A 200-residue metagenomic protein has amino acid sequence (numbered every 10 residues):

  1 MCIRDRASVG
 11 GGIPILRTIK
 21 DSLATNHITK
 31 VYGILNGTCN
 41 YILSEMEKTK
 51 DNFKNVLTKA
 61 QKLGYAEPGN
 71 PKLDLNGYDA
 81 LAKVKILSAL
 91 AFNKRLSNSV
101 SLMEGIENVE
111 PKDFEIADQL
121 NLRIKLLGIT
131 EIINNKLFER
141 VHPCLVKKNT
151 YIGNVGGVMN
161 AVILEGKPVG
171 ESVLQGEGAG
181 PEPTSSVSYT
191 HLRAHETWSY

Functional and structural regions predicted by a protein language model:
M1-D5, Y189-T197: Conserved small/polar residues in nucleotide/adenosyl-binding loops
C2, G12, L35, T49-F53 (+5 more regions): Generic structural signal for well-ordered, non-membrane alpha-helical segments in soluble metabolic enzymes
R4-V9, H27-V31: Rossmann-fold dehydrogenase core element
V9-P14, T38-Y41: Short gly/pro/ser/thr-enriched loop/turn and capping motifs at secondary-structure boundaries
D21-K72: Conserved anion/nucleotide-ligand pocket segment
S22-H27, G33-L35, T49, I132-N134 (+2 more regions): Solvent-exposed alpha-helices and their adjacent loops that cap or buttress functional pockets in soluble metabolic
E45, V56-N154, M159-A161: Substrate-binding/catalytic subdomain of NAD(P)-dependent oxidoreductase enzymes
V169-R193: C-terminal catalytic subdomain
